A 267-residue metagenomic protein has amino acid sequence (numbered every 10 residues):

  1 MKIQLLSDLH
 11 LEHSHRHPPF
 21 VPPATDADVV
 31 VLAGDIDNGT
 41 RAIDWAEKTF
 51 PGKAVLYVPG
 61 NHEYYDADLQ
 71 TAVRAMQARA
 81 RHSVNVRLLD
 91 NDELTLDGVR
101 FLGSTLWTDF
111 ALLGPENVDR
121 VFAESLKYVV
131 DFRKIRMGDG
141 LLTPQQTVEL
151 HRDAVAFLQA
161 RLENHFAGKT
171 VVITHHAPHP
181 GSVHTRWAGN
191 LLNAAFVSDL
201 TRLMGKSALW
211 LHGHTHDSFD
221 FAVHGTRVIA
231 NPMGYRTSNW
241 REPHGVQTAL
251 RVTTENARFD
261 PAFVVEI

Functional and structural regions predicted by a protein language model:
M1-Q4, E93-G103, A123-L126, A222-R227: Beta-strand-turn-beta hairpins that frame and shape the catalytic cleft of phosphate-ester-processing enzymes
M1-V58, E63-T71, K134-M137, P144: N-terminal active-site segment of His-dependent metallophosphoesterases
L5-S7, V30-D35, L56-N61, R87-N91 (+3 more regions): Active-site neighborhood of phospho(di)ester-bond hydrolases with catalytic His/Asp-centered motifs
H10-R16, D37-A42, H62-A72, E93-T95 (+4 more regions): Active-site environment of divalent metal-dependent phosphoester hydrolases
V21-D26, V86-T95: Short acidic low-complexity segments
L69-D90, L250, T254: Glycine/small-residue-rich loop that forms an oxyanion/phosphate-binding "nest" at active or ligand-binding sites
R81, H184, N190-A208, H216-I267: Binuclear metal-dependent phosphoesterase catalytic core
L102-V171, P178-W187: Active-site-proximal loop/helix segment associated with metal-binding centers of metalloenzymes
